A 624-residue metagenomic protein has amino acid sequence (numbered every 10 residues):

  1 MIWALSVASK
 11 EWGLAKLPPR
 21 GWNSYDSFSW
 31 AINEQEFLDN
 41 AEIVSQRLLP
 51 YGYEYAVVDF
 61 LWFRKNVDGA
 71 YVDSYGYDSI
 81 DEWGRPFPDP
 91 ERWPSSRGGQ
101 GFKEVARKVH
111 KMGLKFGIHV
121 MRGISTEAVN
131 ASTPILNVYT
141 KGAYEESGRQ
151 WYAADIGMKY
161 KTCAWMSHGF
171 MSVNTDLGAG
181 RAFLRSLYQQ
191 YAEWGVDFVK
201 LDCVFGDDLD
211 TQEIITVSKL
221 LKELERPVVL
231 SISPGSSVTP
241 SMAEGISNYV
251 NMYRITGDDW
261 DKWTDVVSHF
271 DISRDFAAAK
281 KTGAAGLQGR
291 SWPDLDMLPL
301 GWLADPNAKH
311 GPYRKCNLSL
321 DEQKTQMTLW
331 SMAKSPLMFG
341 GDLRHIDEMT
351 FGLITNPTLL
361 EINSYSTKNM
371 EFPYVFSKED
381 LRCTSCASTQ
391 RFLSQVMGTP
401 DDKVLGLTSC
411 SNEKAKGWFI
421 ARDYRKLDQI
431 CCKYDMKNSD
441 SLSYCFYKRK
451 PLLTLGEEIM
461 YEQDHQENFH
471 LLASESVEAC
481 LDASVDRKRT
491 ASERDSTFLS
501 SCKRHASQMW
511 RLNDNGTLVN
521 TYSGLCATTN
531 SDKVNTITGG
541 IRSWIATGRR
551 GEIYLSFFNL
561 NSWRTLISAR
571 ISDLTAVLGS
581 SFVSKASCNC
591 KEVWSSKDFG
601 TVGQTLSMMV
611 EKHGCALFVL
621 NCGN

Functional and structural regions predicted by a protein language model:
W3-K115, G123-S125, K315-D321, S331-T384 (+4 more regions): Conserved structural scaffold segments of CAZyme catalytic domains across common CAZy folds
Y25-S27, L61-F63, M121-S125, V204-G206 (+2 more regions): Active-site beta-loop-alpha junctions enriched in small/polar residues
V44-F198, C203, D207: Aromatic-lined carbohydrate-binding/catalytic grooves of carbohydrate-active enzymes
A106, H110, D208-G283, T328-L329 (+6 more regions): Active-site-proximal helices and loops of the catalytic beta/alpha 8
W151-T162, T175-D176, A182, E223 (+2 more regions): Glycan-recognition surfaces
K324, W330-G340, K378-G398, I537-G579: Carbohydrate-binding surface patches
V375-G539: Lectin-like carbohydrate-binding module/patch detector with strong preference for beta-trefoil
G600-N624: C-terminal beta-strand-rich structural cap/linker in extracellular carbohydrate-active enzymes
